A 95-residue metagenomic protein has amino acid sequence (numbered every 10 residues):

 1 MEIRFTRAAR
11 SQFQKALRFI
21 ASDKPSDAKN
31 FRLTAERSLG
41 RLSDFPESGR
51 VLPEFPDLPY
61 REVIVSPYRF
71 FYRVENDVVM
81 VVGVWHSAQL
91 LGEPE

Functional and structural regions predicted by a protein language model:
E2-Y60, V78, P94: Basic, Lys/Arg-enriched alpha-helical interface segments
V65-E95: Enriched for short, Lys/Arg-rich terminal
